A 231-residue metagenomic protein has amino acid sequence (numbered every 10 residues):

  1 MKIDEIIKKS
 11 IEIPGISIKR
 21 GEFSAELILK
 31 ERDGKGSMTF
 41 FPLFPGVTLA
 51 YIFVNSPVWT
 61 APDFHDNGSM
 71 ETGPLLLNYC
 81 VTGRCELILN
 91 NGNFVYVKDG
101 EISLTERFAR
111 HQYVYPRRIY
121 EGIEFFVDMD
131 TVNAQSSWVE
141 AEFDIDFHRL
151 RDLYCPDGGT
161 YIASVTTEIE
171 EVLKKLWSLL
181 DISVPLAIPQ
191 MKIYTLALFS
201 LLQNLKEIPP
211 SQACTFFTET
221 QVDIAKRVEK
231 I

Functional and structural regions predicted by a protein language model:
M1-G73: N-terminal low-complexity or simple alpha-helical regulatory segments that function as activation/interaction modules
L43, V54-W59, T82-R84, D128-V132: Generic structural motif
Y51, L76-C80, E121-D128: Short hydrophobic beta-strand segments that form the core of ligand-binding sensory/regulatory domains
S56-P57, M70-N91: Glycine- and acidic-residue-biased ligand/ion/polar-headgroup-sensing regions
I88-F217, Q221-E229: Alpha-helical bundle regulatory/interaction domains
